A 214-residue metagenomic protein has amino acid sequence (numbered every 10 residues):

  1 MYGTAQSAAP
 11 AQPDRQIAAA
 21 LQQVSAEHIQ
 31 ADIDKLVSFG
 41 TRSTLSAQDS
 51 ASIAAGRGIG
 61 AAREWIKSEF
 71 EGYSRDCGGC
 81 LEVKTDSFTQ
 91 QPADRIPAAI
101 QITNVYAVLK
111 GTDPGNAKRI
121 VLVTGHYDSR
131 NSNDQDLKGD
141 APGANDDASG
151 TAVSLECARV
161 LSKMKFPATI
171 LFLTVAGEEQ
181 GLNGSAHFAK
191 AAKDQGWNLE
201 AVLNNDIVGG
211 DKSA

Functional and structural regions predicted by a protein language model:
M1-G3: Bacterial N-terminal signal peptides
Q6-A8: Boundary of Sec targeting at the N-terminus
Q12, Q16-A20, V24, H28-K35 (+6 more regions): Extracytoplasmic/secreted proteins, especially bacterial periplasmic and envelope-associated proteins
R15-V24, S43-G60, P92-P97, D136-D147 (+2 more regions): Second-shell loop/turn segments in exported
L21-H28, I33, V37-T44, I66-C77 (+9 more regions): Sec/Tat-exported extracytoplasmic proteins
H28-K110: A non-catalytic alpha/beta surface segment that caps or lines the substrate-entry region of metallo-dependent hydrolase
I96-T103, N131-S132, D136-A214: Acidic/histidine-rich catalytic neighborhood of metal-dependent amide-processing enzymes
D113-I120: Proline/glycine-enriched tight loop/beta-turn segments at coil->beta junctions that connect or precede beta-strands
